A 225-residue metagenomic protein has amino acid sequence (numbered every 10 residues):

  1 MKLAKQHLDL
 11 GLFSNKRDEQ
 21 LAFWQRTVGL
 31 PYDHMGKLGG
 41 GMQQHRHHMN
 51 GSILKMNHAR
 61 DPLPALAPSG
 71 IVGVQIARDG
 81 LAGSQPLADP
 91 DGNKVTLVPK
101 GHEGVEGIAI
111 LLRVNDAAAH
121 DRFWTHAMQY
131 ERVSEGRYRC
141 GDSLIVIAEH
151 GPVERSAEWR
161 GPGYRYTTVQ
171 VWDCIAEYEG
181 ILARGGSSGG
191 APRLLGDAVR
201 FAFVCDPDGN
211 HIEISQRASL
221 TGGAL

Functional and structural regions predicted by a protein language model:
M1-H34, R46-S134, Y138-G190, L194 (+1 more regions): Glyoxalase I/VOC metalloenzyme domain signal
L38-G39, L195-G196: Conserved beta-strand edge residues that scaffold enzyme active sites
M42, V199: Short coil/loop residues immediately preceding or within conserved phosphate-binding loops of NTP-utilizing enzyme
